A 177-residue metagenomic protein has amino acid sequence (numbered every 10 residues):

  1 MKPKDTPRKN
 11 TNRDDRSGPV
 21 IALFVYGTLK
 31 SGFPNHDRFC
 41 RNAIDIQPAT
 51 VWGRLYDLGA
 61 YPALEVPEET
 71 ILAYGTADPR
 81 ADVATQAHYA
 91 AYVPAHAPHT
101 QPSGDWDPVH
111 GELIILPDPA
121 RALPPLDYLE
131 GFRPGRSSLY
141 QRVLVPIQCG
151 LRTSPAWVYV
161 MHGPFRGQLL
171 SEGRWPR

Functional and structural regions predicted by a protein language model:
K2-R177: Glycine-aromatic micro-motifs
